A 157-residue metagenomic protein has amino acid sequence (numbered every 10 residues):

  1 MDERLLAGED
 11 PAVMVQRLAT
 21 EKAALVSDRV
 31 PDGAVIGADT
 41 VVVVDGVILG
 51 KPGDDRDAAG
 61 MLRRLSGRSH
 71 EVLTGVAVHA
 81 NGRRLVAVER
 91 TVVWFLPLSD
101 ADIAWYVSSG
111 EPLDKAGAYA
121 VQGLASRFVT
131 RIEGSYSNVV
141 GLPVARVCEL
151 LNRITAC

Functional and structural regions predicted by a protein language model:
M1-E3: Short, acidic/turn-prone active-site loops that include or flank metal/cofactor- and phosphate-binding residues
G8-C157: Anionic-ligand binding patches
